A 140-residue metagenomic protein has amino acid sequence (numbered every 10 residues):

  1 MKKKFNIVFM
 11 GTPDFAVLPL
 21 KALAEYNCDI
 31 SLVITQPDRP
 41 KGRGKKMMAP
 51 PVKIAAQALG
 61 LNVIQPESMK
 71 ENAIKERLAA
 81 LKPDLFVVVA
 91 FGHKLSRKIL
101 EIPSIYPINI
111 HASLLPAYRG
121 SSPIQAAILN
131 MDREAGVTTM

Functional and structural regions predicted by a protein language model:
M1-M140: One-carbon transfer enzymes
